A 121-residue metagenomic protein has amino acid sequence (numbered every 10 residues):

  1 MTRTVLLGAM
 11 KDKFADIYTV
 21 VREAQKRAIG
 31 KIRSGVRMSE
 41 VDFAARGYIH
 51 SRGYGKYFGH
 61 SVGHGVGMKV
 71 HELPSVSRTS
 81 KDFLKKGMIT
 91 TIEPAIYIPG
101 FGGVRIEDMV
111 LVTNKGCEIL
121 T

Functional and structural regions predicted by a protein language model:
M1-T121: Active-site neighborhoods and metal-handling regions in enzymes and metal-associated proteins
